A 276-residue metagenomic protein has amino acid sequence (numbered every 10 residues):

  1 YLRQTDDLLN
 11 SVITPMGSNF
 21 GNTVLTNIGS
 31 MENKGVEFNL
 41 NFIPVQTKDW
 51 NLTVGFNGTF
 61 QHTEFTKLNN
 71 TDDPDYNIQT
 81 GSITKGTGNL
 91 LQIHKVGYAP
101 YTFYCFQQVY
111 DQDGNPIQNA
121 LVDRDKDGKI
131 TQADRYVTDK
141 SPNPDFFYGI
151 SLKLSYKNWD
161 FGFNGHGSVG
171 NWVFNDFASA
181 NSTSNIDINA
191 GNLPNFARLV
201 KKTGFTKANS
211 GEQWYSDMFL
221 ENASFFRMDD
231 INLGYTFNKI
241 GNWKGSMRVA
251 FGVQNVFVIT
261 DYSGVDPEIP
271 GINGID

Functional and structural regions predicted by a protein language model:
Y1, K34-P44, L52-F60, Y148-L154 (+3 more regions): Membrane-embedded beta-strands that build the outer-membrane beta-barrel scaffold
Y1-F20, D49-L52, T59, T63: Membrane-embedded beta-barrel scaffold of Gram-negative outer-membrane proteins
T5-D6, V12-F20, N69-T80, A178-D187 (+1 more regions): Flexible, surface-exposed loop regions and adjacent strand-edge segments of Gram-negative outer-membrane beta-barrel
V12-T23, D125-A133, T203-D217, I269-I275: Flexible, solvent-exposed coil segments and beta strand-coil junctions, predominantly the extracellular/periplasmic
T26-E32, V36, I43-P142, D261-G264: Conserved small-residue
I28-K34, K140-D145, E212, M218-R227 (+1 more regions): Short sequence motifs at beta-strands and strand-loop junctions characteristic of Gram-negative outer-membrane
D72-I78, H94-K95, A99, F106-Q108 (+4 more regions): Membrane-proximal, glycine/serine-rich, low-complexity loop/turn segments characteristic of large bacterial
N115, S168-Q254: Extracytoplasmic gating/loop element in the C-terminal half of outer-membrane beta-barrel translocons and assembly
